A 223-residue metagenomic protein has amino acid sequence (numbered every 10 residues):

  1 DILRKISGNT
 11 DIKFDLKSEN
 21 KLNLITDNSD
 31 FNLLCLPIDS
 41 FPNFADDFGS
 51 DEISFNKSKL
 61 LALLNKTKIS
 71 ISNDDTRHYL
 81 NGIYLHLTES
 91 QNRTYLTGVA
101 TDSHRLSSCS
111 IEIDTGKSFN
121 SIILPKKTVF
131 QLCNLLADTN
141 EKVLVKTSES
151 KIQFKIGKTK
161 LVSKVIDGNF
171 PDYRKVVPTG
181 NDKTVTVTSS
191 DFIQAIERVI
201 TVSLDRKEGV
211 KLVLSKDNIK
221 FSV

Functional and structural regions predicted by a protein language model:
D1-V223: Structural preference for solvent-exposed beta-strand-turn elements and adjacent flexible terminal/loop segments within
